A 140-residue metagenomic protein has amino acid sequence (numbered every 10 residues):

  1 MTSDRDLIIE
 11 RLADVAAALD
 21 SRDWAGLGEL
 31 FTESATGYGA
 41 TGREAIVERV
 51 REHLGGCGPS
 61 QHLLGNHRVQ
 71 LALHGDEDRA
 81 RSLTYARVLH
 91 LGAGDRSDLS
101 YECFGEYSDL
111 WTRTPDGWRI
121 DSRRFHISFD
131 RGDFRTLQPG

Functional and structural regions predicted by a protein language model:
M1-E33: Short, low-complexity N-terminal intrinsically disordered segments enriched in polar/charged residues
L19, F31, A86-V88, R124-I127: Short beta-strand segments enriched in hydrophobic/aromatic residues within well-folded beta-rich domains
W24-V88: A solvent-exposed, acidic/Ser-Thr-rich amphipathic alpha-helical stretch
H62-G65, C103-Y107: Short beta-strand or tight-loop elements that sit immediately N-terminal to catalytic metal-binding acidic residues
H74-D78, G94-D98, P115-R119: Short, solvent-exposed loop/turn segments that connect beta-strands within catalytic domains and beta-strand-rich
R81, F104-R135: Short beta-strand edge/turn micro-motifs at domain boundaries
L89-S100, D130-R131: Short, cysteine-centered beta-strand-loop-beta hairpins and adjacent loop/turn segments enriched in charged/polar
Q138-G140: Flexible, surface-exposed loop regions and adjacent strand-edge segments of Gram-negative outer-membrane beta-barrel
